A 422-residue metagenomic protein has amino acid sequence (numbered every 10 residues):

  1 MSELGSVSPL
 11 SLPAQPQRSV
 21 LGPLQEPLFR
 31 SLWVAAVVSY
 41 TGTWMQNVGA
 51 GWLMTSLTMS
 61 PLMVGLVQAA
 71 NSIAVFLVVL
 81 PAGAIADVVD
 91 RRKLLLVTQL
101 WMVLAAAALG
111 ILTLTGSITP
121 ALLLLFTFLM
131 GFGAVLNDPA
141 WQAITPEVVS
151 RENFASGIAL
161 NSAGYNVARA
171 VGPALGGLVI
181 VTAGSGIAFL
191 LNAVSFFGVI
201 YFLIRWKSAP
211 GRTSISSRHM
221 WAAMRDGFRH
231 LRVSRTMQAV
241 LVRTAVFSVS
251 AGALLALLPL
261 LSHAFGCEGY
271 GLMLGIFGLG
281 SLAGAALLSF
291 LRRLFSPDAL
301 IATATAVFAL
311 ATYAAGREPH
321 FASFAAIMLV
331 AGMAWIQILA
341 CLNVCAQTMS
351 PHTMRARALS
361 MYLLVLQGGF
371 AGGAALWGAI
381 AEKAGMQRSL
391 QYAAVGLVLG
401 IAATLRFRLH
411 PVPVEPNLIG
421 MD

Functional and structural regions predicted by a protein language model:
M1-G22, F407-D422: Intrinsic disorder in cytosolic terminal tails and internal cytosolic loops of multi-pass membrane transporters
P13-P23, G211-M224: Short, membrane-interfacial amphipathic segments enriched in basic
A14-A74, R229-F277: Helix-loop boundary and gating motifs at the non-cytosolic
R30-N47, A70-A84, D90-A105, L122-L178 (+6 more regions): Substrate-agnostic recognition of the 12-TM MFS/MFS-like secondary transporter fold
G51-T58, L109-T115, V171-L191, H263-F265 (+1 more regions): Transmembrane alpha-helix termini and helix-breaking/packing motifs in multi-pass membrane transporters
T58, D90, L112-T113, S117 (+1 more regions): Helix-breaking motifs and short loop linkers at transmembrane-helix boundaries and internal kinks in secondary membrane
V67, L77-P81, V88, R92-L94 (+6 more regions): C-terminal transmembrane bundle of multi-pass solute transporters/carriers
A143, E147, S185, F189-H219 (+2 more regions): Helix-loop junctions on the cytosolic side of multi-pass membrane transporters, especially the intracellular loop
